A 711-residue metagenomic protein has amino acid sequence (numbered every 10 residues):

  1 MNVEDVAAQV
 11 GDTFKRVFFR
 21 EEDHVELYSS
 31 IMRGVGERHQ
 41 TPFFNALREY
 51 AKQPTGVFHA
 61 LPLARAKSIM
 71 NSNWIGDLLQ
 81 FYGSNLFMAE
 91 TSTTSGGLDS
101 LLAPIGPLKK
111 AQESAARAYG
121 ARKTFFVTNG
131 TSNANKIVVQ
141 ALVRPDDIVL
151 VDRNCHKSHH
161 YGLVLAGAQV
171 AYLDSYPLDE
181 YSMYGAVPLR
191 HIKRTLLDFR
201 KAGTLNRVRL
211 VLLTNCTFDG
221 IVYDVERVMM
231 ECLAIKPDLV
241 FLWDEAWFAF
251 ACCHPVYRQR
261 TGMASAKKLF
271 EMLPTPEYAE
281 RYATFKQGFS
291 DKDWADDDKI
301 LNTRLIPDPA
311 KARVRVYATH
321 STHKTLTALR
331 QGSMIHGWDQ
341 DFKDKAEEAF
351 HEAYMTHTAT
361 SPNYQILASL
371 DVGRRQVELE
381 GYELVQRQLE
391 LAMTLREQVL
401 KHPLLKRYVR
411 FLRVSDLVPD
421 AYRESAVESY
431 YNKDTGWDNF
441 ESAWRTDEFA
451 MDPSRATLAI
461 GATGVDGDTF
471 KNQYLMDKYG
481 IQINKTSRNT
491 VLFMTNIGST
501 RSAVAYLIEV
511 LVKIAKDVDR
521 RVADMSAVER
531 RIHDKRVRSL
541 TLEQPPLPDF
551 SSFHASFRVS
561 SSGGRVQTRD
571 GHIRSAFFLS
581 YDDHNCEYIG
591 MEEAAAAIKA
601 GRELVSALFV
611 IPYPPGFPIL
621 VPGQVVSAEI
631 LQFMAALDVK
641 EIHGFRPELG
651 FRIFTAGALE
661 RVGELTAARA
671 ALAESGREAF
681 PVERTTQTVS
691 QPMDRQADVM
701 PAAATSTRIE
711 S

Functional and structural regions predicted by a protein language model:
M1-S100, K109, R117, G262-K292 (+2 more regions): Non-catalytic terminal extensions of PLP-dependent enzymes
G97-L108, T124-T128, T214, A359: Short acidic-aromatic active-site loops that bind/stabilize oxyanions
A115-A116, I192: Structural element of the ATP-grasp superfamily
A116-V138: Short loop-beta-helix segment that forms the pyridoxal 5′-phosphate
R122, P145-D146, M451-P453: A short, charged/proline- and glycine-enriched loop that marks the coil->beta-strand transition at the N-terminal
F125, A171-L173, N484: General small-molecule cofactor/ligand-binding pocket signal
N133-R144, I148-L400: Conserved PLP-enzyme active-site core in the AAT-like
